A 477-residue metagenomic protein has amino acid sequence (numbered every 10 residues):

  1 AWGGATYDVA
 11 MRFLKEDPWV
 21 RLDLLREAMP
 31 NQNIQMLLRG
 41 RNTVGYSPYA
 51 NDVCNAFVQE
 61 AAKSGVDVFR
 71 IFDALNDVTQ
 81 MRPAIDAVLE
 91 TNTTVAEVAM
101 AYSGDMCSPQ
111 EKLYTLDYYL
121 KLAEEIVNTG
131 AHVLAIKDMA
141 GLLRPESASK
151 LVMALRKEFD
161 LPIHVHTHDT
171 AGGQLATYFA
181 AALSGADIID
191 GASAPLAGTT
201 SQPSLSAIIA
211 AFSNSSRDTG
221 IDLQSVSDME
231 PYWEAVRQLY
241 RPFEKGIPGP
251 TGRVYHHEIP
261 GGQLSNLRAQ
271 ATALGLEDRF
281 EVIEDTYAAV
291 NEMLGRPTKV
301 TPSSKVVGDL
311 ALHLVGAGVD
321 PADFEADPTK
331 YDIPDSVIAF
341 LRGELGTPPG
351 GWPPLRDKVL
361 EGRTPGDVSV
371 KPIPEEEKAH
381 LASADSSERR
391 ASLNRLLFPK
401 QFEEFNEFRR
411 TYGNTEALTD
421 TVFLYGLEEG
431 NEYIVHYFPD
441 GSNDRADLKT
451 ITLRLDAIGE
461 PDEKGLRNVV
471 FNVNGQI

Functional and structural regions predicted by a protein language model:
A1-A10, P248-V254, E258, G262-I477: Terminal or standalone catalytic/regulatory effector modules within metabolic enzymes and repeat proteins
A1-Y7, R12-N33, R39-I163, F179-A186: Alpha/beta enzyme core
W2, L38, V58-A61, G65 (+15 more regions): Residue-level signal for well-ordered alpha-helical segments
W2-G4, R39, D73, M100-A101 (+8 more regions): Proline- and acidic/polar-enriched loop/turn elements at helix boundaries
K15, K112, L116-D117, S216-G220 (+3 more regions): Glycine-centered secondary-structure boundary/capping sites
D17-R21, V53, F57, D77-A84 (+22 more regions): General structural feature for long, well-ordered alpha-helical segments within catalytic domains of soluble enzymes
G104, P195, G459: Glycine-rich beta-alpha junction loops
M139-Y331: Catalytic alpha/beta core domains of metabolic enzymes, predominantly
